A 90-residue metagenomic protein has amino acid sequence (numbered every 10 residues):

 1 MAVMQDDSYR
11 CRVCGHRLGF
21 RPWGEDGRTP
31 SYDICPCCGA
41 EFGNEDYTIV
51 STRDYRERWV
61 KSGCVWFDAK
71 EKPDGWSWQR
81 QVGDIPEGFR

Functional and structural regions predicted by a protein language model:
M1-R10: A broadly conserved sequence feature marking short terminus-proximal activation segments in nucleic acid-centric
A2, I49-R90: Short, intrinsically disordered terminal segments enriched in charged and Pro/Gly residues
Y9-R12, D84: Contiguous interface-forming segments/domains that mediate binding rather than catalysis
C11-C14, C35: Short cysteine-rich clusters marking metal-coordination/redox-active sites
G15-H16, G39: Cys/His-coordinated zinc-binding microdomains
F20-R21, N44-E45: Short, non-ligating residues that shape and space the ligands of small metal-coordination modules and catalytic
W23-Y32: Short linker/helix segments within small regulatory modules
S31-E41: Short beta-strand-alpha-helix junction that forms the catalytic/metal-binding core of metal-dependent nuclease domains
